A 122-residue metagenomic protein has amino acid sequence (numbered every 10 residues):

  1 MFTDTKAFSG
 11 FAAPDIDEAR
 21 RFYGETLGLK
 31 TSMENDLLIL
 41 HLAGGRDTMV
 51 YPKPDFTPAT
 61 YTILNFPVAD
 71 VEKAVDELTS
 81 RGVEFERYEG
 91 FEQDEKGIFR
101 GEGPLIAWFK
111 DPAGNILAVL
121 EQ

Functional and structural regions predicted by a protein language model:
M1-E18, Y61-L64, L120-Q122: N-terminal beta-strand motif that seeds the catalytic metal site of vicinal oxygen chelate
M1-F2, F66, V75-Q122: Vicinal oxygen chelate
D4, G10-T48, P54: Core segments of cupin and vicinal oxygen chelate
F8-G10, I39, M49, I63-N65 (+1 more regions): Short aromatic/hydrophobic contact patches that present stacked aromatics for nucleic-acid/ligand binding
F22, E72-E77: Short amphipathic alpha-helices within nucleic acid-binding modules
E34, T60, R100-G103: Exposed loop/turn and edge beta-strand positions of beta-sandwich/beta-sheet ligand-binding modules
G45-D47, F56-P58, A69-K73: Short, charged/polar surface micro-motifs in flexible loops or helix N-caps
